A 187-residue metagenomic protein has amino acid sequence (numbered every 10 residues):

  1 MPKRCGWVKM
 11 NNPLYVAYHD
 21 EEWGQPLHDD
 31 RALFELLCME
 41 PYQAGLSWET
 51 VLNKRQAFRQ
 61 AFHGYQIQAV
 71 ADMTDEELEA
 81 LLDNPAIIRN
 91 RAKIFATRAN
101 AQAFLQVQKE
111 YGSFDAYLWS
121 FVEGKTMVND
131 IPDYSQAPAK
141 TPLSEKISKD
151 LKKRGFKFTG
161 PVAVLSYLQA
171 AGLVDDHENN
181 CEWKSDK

Functional and structural regions predicted by a protein language model:
M1-K187: HhH-family (HhH-GPD) DNA N-glycosylase catalytic core used in base-excision repair
